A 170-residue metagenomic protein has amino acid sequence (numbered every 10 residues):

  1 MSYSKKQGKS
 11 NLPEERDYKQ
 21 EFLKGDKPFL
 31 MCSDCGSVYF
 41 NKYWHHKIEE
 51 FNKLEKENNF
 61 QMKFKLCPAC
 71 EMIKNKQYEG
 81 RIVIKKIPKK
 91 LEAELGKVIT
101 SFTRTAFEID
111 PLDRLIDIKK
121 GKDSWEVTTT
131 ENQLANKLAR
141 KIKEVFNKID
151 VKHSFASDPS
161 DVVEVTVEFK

Functional and structural regions predicted by a protein language model:
M1-N75: N-terminal cysteine/histidine-rich coordination modules
S2, L23-K24, M31-D34, V38 (+3 more regions): Long C-terminal interaction/binding lobes of large macromolecular proteins
K9-L12, N59-F64, L95-V98, T105-F107 (+2 more regions): A short linear-motif detector with a strong N-terminal bias
Y43-H46, Y78-R81, L138: Generic domain-boundary/flexible-linker signal
W44, W125, V165-F169: Tryptophan-centered motif/residue detector
I73-L134: Extended interfacial segments that mediate partner engagement and assembly in macromolecular machines
